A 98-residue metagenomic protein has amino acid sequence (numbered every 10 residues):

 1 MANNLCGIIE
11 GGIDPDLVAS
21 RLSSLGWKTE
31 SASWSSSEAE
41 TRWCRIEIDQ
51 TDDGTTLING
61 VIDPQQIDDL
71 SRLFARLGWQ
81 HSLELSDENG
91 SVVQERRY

Functional and structural regions predicted by a protein language model:
M1-L25, R97-Y98: Short, extreme N-terminal segment that most often corresponds to the first beta-strand
A2-N4, T55, R76: A general secondary-structure signal for short beta-strands and their flanking turns/coil in non-transmembrane regions
C6-I8, L57, S82-E84: Ordered hydrophobic segments in well-structured contexts
P15-D16, Q66-D68: Short, well-ordered alpha-helical microsegments
S20, S36, R72-L73: Intrinsically disordered, low-complexity regions enriched in Ser/Pro/Gly/Gln/His and often acidic
S23-S33, H81-L83: Short secondary-structure junctions
K28-Q66: Short, intrinsically disordered low-complexity segments
D68-Y98: Acidic, proline/glycine-rich low-complexity IDRs
